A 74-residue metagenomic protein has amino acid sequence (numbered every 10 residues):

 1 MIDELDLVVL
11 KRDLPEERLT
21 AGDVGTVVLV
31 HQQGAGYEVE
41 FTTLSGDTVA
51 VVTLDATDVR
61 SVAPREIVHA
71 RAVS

Functional and structural regions predicted by a protein language model:
I2-R65, A70: Basic/aromatic-rich interaction segments and small domains that mediate binding to polyanionic partners
S74: Predominantly soluble domains enriched in secretory-pathway, periplasmic, or organellar proteins
